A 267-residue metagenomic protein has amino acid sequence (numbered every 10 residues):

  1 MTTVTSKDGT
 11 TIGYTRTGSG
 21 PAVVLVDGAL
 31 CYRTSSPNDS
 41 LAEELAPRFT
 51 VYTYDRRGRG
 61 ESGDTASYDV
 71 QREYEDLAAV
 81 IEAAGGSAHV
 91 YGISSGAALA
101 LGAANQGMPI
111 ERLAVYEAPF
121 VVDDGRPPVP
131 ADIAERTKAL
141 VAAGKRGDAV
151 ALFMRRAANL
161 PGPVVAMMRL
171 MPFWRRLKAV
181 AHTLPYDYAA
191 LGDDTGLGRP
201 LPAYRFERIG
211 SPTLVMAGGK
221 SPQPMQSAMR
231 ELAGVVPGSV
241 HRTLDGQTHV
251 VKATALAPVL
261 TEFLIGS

Functional and structural regions predicted by a protein language model:
T3-G63: Conserved HGGG/HGGXW glycine-rich cap/lid loop of the alpha/beta-hydrolase fold
S35-P37, S62-S67, G125, Q226-S227: Conserved catalytic-core motifs of eukaryotic protein kinase domains, centered on the activation segment
E43, Y52-Y91: Active-site loop/oxyanion-hole signature of alpha/beta-hydrolase fold enzymes
D55-R59, P119, D245-Q247: Short beta-to-alpha linker loops that shape the active-site pocket of alpha/beta-hydrolase fold enzymes
S87-R126: Conserved hydrolase catalytic core segment
A118, V122-K178, Y186-T195: Helix-rich cap/lid subdomain of alpha/beta-hydrolase
R176-G234, V240-T243, V251-A253: Conserved serine/cysteine hydrolase catalytic core
P237-S267: Catalytic active-site module of serine/aspartate enzymes centered on a nucleophile-bearing elbow/loop
